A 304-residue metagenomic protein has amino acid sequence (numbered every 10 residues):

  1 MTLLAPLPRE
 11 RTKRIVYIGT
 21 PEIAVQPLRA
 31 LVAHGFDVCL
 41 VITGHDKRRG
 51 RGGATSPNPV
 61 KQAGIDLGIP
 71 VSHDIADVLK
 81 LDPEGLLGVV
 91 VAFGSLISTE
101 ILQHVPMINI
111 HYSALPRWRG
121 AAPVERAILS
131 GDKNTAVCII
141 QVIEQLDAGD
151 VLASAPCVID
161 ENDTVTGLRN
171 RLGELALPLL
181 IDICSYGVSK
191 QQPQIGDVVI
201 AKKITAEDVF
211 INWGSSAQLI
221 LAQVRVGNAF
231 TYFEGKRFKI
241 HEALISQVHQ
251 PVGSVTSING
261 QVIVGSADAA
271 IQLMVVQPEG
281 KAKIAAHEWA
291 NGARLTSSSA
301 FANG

Functional and structural regions predicted by a protein language model:
L3-L7, I195-G304: Internal anion-binding site segments
V16-T20, Q26-L28, V41-G44, R49-C138: Active-site-proximal cofactor/substrate-binding loop regions of enzyme domains
A24-F36: Histidine-anchored nucleotide/phosphate-binding helix
A33-D37, L87-A201, E207: Donor/substrate-binding cores of folate-linked one-carbon enzymes
T43-K47, A155-V158, Q277: Short, histidine-centered active-site or binding-site loop motifs used for metal coordination, general acid-base
A63, L179-I183, L219: Amphipathic alpha-helical segments that form well-ordered structural scaffolds and often line/cohere around active
